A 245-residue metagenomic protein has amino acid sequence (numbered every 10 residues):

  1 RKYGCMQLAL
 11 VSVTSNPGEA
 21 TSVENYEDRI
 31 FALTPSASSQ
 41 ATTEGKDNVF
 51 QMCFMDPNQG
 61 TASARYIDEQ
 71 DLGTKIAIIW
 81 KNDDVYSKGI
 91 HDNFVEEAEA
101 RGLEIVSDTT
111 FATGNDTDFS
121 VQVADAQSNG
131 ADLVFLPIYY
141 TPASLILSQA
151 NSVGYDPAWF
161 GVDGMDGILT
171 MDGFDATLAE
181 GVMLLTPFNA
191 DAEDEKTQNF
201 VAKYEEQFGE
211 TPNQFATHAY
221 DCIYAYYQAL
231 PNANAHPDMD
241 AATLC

Functional and structural regions predicted by a protein language model:
R1-C245: Extracytosolic ligand-binding ectodomains
